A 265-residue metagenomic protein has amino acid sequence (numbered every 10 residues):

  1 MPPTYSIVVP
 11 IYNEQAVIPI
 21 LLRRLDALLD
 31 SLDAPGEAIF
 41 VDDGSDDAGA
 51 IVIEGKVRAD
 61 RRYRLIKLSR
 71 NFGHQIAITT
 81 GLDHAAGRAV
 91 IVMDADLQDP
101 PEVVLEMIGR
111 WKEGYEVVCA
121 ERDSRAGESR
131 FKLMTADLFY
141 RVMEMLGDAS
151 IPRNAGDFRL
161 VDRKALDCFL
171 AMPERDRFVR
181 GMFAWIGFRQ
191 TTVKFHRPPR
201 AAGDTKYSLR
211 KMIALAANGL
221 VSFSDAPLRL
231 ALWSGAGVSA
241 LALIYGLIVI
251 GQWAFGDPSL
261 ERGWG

Functional and structural regions predicted by a protein language model:
M1-S129: Structured catalytic core of nucleotide-sugar glycosyltransferases
M1-T4, F178-G265: Hydrophobic helical membrane-anchoring modules
Y12-Q15, D60, P173, R177 (+2 more regions): Residues at alpha-helix boundaries and short interhelical turns
A27, S31, G55, A59 (+6 more regions): Conserved amphipathic alpha-helical interaction elements at protein-protein interfaces in regulatory, energy-coupling
L32, L146-S150, A254-R262: Membrane-interface elements of multi-pass transporters and channels
R64-I66, P152, T191: Structural signal for short hydrophobic segments within the conserved structured cores of catalytic domains across
L68-R70, H74-H84, P101-M182, P198-A217: Acceptor/aglycone-binding surface of glycosyltransferases and processive sugar-polymer synthases
R70, A95-L97, D148, F195 (+1 more regions): Short, conserved catalytic or interaction motifs in soluble domains
